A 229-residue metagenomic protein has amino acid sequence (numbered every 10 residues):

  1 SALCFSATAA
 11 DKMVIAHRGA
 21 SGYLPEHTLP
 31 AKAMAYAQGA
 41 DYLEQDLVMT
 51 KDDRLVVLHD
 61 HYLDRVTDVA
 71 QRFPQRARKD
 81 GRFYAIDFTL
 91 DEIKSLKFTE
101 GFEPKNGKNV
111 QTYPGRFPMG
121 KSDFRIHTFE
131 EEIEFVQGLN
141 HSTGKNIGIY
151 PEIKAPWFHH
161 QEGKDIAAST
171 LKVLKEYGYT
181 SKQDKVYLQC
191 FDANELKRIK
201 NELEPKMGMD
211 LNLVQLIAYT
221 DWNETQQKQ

Functional and structural regions predicted by a protein language model:
S1-A2: Bacterial N-terminal signal peptides
F5-Q229: Phosphate-group recognition and catalysis centered on beta-loop-alpha active-site segments
